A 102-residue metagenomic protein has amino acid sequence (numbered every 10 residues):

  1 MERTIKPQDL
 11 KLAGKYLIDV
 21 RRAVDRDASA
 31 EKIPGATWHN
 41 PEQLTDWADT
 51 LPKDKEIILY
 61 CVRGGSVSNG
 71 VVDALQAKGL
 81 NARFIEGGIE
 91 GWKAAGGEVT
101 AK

Functional and structural regions predicted by a protein language model:
M1-Y16, V20-I58, R63-K102: Rhodanese-like catalytic fold shared by cysteine-dependent sulfurtransferases and DSP/PTP-type phosphatases
